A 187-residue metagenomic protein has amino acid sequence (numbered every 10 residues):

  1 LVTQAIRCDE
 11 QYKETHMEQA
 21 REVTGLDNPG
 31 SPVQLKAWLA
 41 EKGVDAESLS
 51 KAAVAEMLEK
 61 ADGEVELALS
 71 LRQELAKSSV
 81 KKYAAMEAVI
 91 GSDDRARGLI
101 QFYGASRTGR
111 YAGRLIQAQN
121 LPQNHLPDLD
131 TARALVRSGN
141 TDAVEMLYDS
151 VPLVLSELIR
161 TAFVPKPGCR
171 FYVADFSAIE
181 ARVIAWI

Functional and structural regions predicted by a protein language model:
L1-L158, V164-R170, S177-A181: Conserved "right-hand" nucleotidyltransferase catalytic core of DNA-directed polymerases
I184-W186: Short acidic, glycine/serine/threonine-rich loops at helix termini
